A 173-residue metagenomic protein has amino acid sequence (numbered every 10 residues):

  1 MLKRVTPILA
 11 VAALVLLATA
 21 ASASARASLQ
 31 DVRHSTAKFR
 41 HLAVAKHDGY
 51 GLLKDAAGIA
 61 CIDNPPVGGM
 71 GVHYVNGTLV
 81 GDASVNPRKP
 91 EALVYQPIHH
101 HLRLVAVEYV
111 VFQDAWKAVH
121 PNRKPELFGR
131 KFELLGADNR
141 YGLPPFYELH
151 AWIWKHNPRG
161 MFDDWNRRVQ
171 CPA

Functional and structural regions predicted by a protein language model:
M1-L9: Bacterial N-terminal signal peptides that target proteins for export
L9-A18: Bacterial N-terminal signal peptides
A25-A173: Primary mode marks residue(s) on the alpha4-beta5-alpha5 output face of response regulator receiver
